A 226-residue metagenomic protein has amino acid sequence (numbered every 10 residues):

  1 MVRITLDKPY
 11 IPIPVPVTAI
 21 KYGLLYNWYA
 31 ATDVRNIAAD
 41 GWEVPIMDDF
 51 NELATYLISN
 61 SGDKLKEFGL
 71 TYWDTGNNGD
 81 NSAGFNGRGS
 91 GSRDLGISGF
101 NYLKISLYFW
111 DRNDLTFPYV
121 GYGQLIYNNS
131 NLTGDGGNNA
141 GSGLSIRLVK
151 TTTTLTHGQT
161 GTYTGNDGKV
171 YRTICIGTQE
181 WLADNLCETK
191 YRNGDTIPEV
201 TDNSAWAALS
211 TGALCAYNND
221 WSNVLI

Functional and structural regions predicted by a protein language model:
M1-I226: Conserved positions within compact, well-structured domain cores
